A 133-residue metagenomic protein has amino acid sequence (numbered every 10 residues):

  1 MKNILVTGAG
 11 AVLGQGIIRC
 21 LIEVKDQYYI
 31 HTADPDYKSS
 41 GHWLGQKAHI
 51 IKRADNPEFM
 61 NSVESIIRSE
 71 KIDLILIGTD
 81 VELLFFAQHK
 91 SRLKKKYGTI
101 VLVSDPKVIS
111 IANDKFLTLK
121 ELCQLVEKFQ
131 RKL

Functional and structural regions predicted by a protein language model:
M1-L102: ATP-binding N-terminal substructure of ATP-dependent carboxylate-amine bond-forming enzymes
K95-L133: A conserved helix-loop-beta module that forms one wall/lid of the active-site cleft in ATP-utilizing catalytic domains
